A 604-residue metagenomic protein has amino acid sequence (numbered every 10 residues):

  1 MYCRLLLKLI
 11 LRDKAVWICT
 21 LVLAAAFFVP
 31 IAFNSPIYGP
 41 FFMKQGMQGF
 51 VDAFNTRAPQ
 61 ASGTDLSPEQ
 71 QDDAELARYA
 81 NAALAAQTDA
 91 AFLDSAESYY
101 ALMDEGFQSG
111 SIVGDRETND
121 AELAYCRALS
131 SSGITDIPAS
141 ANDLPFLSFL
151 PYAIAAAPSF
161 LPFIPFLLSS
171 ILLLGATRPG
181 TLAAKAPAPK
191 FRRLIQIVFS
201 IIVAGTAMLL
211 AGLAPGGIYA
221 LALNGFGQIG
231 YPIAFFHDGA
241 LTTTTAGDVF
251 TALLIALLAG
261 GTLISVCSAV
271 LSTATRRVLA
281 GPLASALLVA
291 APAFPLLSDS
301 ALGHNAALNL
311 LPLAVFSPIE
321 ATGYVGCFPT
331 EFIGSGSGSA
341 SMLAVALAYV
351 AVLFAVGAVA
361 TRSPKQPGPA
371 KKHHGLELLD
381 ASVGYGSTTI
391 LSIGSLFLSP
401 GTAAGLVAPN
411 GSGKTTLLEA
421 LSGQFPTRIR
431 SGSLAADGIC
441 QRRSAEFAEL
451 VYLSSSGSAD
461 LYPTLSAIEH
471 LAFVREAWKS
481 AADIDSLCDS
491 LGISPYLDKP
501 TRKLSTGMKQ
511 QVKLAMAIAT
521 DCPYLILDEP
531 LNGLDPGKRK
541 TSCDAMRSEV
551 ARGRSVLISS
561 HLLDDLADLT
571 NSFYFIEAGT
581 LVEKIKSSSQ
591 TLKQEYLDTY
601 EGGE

Functional and structural regions predicted by a protein language model:
I31-G39, T135-L174, V198-S265, A269 (+1 more regions): Secretory targeting signals
P36-G49, T135-L144, G225-D248, L288-G368 (+1 more regions): Terminal transmembrane helical anchor/hairpin motif
V407-P409: The feature captures the beta-strand-to-loop junction immediately N-terminal to the Walker
S422: Helix-to-loop junction immediately C-terminal to a conserved catalytic motif
T427-F447: Conserved ABC transporter NBD signature motif
L453, P463-A477: Q-loop/switch helix immediately C-terminal to the Walker
A472, A481-L497: Conserved ABC ATPase "signature" region
